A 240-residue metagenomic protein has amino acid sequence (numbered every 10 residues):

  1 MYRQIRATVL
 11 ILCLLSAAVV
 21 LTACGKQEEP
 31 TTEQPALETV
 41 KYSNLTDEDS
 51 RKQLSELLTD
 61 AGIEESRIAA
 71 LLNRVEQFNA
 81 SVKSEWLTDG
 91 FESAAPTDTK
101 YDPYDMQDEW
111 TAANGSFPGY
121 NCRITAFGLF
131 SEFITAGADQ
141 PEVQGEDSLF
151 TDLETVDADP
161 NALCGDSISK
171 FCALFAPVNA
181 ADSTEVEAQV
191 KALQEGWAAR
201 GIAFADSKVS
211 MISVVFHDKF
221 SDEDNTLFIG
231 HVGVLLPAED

Functional and structural regions predicted by a protein language model:
M1-L10: Bacterial N-terminal signal peptides that target proteins for export
L10-A18: Hydrophobic helical h-region of N-terminal Sec-dependent signal peptides in bacterial secretory/periplasmic proteins
V19-A23: C-terminal motif of bacterial Sec signal peptides marking the signal peptidase cleavage site
C24-D240: Cysteine-nucleophile amide-bond enzymes
